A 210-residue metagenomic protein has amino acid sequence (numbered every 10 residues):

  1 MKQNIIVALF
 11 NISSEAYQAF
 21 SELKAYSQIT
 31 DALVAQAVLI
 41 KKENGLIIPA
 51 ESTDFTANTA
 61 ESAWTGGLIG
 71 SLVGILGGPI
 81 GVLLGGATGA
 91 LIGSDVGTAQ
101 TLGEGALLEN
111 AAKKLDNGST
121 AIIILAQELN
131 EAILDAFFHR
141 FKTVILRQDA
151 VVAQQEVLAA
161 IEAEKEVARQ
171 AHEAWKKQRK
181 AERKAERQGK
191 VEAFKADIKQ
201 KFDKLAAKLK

Functional and structural regions predicted by a protein language model:
N4-N11, T120-A126: Short cationic amphipathic helices and targeting signals
N11-L72: Add "or lipid-surface remodeling" -> "...that mediate pore formation, membrane permeabilization, membrane fusion
S14-Q18, T59-A63, V82, A106 (+2 more regions): Charged, alpha-helix-enriched surfaces in structured cytosolic catalytic cores of large nucleotide-utilizing machines
Y26-Q28, N110-K113, L134-D135: A generic local secondary-structure boundary/capping motif
T56-L102: Short, low-complexity, glycine-enriched hydrophobic/amphipathic alpha-helices that associate with lipid bilayers
W64-L76, E173-K210: Extended, charge-rich low-complexity interaction segments
A87-A126: Membrane-engaging insertion elements
K114-K176: Amphipathic, membrane-inserting segments
